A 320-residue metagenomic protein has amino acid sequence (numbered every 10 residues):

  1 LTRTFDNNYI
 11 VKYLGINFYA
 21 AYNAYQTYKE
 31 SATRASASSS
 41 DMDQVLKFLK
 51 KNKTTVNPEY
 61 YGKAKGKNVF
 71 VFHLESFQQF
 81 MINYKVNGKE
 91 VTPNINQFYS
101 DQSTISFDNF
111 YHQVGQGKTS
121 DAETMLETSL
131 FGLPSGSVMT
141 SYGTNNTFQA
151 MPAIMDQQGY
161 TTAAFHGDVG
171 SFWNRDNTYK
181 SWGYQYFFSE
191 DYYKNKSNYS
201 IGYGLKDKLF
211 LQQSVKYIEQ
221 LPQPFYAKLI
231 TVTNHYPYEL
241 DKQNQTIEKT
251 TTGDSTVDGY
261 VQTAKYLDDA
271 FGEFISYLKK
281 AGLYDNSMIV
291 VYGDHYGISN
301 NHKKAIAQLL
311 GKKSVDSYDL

Functional and structural regions predicted by a protein language model:
L1-K29, Q97: Transmembrane and membrane-interface helices of multi-pass, inner-membrane envelope-modifying transferases
R3, N7, Y13-I16, M42 (+3 more regions): Generic detection of intrinsically disordered/low-complexity segments and helix-coil linkers/edges
Q26-F48: Membrane-anchoring hydrophobic helices of lipid-metabolizing enzymes
L46-L320: Solvent-exposed soluble domains appended to multi-pass membrane proteins
